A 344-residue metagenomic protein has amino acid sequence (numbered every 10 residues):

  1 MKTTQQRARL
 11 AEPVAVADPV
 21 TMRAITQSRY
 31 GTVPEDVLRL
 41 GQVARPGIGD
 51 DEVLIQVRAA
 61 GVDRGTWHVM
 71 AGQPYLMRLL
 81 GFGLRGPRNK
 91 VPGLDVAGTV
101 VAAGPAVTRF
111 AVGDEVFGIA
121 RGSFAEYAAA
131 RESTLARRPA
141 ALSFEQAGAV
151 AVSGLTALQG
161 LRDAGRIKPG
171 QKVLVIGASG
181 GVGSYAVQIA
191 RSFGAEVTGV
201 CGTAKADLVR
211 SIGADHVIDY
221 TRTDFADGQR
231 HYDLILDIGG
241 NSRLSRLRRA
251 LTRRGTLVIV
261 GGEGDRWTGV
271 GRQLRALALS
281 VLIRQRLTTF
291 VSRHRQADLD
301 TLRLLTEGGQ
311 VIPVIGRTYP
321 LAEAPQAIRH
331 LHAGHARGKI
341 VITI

Functional and structural regions predicted by a protein language model:
K2-V20, R293-I344: C-terminal hydrophobic helical "lid"/dimerization subdomain of Rossmann-like NAD(P)H-dependent oxidoreductases
A17-T21, P34, V43-A97: N-terminal glycine-rich beta->alpha transition that marks the start or flank of a dinucleotide-binding site
D95-A120, G194-E196: A glycine-/small-residue-rich N-terminal strand-loop-strand element that serves as the cofactor-binding glycine loop
A111, A140-S143, R166-K172: Short helix-loop-beta connector
G148-D219: Mid-domain Rossmann-like dinucleotide-binding core that forms the NAD(H)/NADP(H) cofactor-binding site
A226-L234: A short acidic, Gly/Pro-enriched loop at the edge of an enzyme's catalytic core that lines a small-molecule cofactor
I238-Q310, I344: Glycine-rich phosphate-binding loop and adjacent beta-alpha segment of Rossmann(oid) nucleotide-cofactor-binding
